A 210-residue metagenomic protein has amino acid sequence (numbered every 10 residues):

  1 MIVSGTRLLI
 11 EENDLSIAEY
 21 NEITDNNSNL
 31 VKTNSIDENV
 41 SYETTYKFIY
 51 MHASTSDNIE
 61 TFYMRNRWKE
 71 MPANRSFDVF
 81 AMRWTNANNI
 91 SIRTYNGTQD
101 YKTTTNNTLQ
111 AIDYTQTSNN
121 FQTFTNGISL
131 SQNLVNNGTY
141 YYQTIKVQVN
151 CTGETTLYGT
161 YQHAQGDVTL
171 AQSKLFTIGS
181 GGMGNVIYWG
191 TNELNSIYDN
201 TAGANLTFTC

Functional and structural regions predicted by a protein language model:
M1-Y42: N-terminal propeptides/leader regions of secreted preproproteins that are proteolytically removed before maturation
N29-C210: Mature secreted bioactive peptide module from preproproteins
